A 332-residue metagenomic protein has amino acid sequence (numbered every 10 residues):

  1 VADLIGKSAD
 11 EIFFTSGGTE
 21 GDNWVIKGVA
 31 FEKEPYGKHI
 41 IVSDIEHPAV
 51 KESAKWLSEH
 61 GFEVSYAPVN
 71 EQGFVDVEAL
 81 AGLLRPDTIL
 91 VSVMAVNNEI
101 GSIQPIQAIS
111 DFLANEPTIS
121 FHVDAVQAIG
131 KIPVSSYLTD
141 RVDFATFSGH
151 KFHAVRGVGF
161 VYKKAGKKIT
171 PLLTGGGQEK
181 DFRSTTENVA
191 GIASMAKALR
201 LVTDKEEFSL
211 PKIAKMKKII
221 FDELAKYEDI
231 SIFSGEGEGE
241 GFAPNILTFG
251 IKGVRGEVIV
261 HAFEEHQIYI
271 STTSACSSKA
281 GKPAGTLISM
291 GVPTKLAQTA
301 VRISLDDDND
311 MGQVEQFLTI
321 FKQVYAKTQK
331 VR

Functional and structural regions predicted by a protein language model:
V1-R332: Pyridoxal 5′-phosphate
